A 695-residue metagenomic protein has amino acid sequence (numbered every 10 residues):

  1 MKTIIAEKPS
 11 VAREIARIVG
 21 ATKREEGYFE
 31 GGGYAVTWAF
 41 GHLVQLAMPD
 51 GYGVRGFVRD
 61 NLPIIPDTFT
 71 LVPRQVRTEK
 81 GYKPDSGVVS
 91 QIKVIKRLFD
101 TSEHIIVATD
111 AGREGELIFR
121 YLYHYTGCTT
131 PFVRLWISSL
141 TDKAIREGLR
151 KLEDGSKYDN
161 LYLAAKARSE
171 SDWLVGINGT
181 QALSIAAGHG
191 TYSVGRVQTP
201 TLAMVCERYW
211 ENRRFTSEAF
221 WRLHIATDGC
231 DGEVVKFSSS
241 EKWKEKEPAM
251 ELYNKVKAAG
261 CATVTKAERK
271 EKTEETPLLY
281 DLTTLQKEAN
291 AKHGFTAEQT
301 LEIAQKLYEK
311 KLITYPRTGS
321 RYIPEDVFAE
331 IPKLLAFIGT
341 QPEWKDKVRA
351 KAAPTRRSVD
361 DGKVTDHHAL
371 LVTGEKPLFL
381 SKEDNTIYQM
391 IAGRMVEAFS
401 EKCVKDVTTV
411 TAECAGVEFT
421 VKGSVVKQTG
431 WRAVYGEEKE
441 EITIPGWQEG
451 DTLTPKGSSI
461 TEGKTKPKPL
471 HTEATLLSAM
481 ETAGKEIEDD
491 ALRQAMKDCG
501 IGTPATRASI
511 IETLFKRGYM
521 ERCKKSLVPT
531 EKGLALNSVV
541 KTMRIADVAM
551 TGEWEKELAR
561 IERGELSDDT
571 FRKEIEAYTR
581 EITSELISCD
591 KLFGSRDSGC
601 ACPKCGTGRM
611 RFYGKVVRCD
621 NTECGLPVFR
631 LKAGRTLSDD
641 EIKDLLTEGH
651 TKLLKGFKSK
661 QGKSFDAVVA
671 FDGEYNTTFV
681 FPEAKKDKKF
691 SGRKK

Functional and structural regions predicted by a protein language model:
M1-S169, W173, G179, P467: Intrinsically disordered, low-complexity regulatory segments
K2, G81-K83, Y125, T130 (+6 more regions): Basic, low-complexity terminal or inter-domain segments flanking catalytic cores
P9-A16, G33-V36, F40, R59-L62 (+21 more regions): Amphipathic alpha-helical transducer elements in NTP-driven molecular machines
E30-G32, A226-C230, E413-V417, Q661: Short strand-coil-strand connectors
G87, D142-T227, R269-K270: C-terminal or mid-to-C-terminal helical accessory/interaction module adjacent to the motor/catalytic core
W243-Y280, Q286: Metal- or metallocofactor-binding catalytic centers and their adjacent structured scaffolds across diverse enzyme
